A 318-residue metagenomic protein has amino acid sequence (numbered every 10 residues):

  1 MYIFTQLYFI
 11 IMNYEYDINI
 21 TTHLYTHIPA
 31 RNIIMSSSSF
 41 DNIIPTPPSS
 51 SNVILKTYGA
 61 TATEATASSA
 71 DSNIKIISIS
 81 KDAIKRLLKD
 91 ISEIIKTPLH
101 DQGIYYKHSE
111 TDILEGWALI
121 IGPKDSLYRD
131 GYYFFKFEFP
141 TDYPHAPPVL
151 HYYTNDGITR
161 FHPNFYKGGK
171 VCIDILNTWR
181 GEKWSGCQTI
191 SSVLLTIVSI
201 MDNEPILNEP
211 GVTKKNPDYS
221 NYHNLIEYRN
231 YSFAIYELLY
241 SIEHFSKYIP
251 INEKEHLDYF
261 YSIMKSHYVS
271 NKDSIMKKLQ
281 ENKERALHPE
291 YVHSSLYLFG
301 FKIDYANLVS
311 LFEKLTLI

Functional and structural regions predicted by a protein language model:
Y2-L7: Extreme N-terminal basic, low-complexity initiation segments that serve as generic localization/processing leaders
M12-G131, D142-I318: UBC/E2-like fold recognition across ubiquitin and ubiquitin-like conjugation systems, capturing catalytically active
